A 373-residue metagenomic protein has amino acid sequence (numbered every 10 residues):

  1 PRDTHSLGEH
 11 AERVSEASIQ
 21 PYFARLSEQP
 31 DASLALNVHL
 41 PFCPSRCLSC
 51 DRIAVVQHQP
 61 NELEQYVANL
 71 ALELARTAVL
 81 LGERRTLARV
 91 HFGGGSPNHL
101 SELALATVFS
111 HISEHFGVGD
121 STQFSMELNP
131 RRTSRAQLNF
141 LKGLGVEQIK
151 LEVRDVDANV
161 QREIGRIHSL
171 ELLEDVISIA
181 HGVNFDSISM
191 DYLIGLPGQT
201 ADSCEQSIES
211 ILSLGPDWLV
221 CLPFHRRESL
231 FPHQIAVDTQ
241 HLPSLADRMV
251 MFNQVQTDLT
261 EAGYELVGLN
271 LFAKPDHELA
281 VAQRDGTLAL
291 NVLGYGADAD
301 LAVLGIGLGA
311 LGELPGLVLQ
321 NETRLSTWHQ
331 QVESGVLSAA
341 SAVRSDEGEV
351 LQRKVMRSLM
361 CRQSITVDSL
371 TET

Functional and structural regions predicted by a protein language model:
P1-A35, S45: Flexible, acidic/Gly-rich N-terminal and inter-domain linker regions that tether and position cofactor-handling modules
E28, S33, A54-L80, T86-T371: C-terminal scaffold of the Radical SAM
V38-A54: Local cysteine-cluster metal-coordination motifs and their immediate loop/turn environment, predominantly Fe-S cluster
